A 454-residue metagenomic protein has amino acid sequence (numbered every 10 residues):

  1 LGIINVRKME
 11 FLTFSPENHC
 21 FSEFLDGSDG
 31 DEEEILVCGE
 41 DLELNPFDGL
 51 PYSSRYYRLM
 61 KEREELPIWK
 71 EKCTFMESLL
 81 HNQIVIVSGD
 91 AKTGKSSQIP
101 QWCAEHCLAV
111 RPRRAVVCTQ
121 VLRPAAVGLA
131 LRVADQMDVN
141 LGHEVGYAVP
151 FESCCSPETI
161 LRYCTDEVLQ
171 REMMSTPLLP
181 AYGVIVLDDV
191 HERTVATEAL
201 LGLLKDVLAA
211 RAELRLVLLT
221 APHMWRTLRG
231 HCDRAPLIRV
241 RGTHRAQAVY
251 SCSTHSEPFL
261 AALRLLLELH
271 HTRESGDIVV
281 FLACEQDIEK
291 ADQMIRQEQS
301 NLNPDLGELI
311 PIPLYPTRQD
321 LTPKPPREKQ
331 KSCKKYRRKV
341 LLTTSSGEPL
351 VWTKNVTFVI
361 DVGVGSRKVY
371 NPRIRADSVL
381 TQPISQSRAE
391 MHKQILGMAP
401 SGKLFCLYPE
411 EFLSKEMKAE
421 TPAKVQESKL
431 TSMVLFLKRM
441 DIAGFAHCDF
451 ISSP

Functional and structural regions predicted by a protein language model:
L1-P454: P-loop NTPase motor module signature
